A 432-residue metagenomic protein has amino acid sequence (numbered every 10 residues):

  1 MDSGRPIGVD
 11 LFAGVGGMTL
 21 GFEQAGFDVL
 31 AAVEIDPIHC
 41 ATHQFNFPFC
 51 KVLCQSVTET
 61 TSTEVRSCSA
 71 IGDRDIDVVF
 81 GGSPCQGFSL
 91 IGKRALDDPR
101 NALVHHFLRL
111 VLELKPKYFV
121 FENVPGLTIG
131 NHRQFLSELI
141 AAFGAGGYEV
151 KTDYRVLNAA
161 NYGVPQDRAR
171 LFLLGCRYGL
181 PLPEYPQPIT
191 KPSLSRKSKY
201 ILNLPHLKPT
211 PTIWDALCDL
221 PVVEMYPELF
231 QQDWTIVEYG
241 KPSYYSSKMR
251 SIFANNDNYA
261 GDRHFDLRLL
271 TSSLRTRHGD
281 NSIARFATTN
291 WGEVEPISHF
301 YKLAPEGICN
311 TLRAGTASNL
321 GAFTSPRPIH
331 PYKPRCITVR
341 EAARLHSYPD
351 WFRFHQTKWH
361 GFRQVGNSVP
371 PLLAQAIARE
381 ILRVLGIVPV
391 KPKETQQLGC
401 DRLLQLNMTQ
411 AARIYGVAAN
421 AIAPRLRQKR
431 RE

Functional and structural regions predicted by a protein language model:
D2-K115, P125-I129, R133-S137: Core alpha/beta nucleotide-donor-binding catalytic domains of modification enzymes
G16, H105, R133-S137, P211 (+4 more regions): A structural signal for well-ordered alpha-helical segments within the folded catalytic domains of diverse enzymes
P48-F49, P116, Y148, D350: Proline-centered flexible-loop/turn and helix-kink motifs
T60, F88, L127, V164 (+5 more regions): Short clusters of hydrophobic/aromatic residues that line enzyme substrate/ligand-binding pockets
R66-D73, I91-E293: Class I S-adenosyl-L-methionine
G82, L174, L312-R313: Short beta-strand segments
G82, Y118, C336-V339: Short aromatic/basic micro-patch
T235-E432: C-terminal target-recognition/interaction regions appended to catalytic cores
